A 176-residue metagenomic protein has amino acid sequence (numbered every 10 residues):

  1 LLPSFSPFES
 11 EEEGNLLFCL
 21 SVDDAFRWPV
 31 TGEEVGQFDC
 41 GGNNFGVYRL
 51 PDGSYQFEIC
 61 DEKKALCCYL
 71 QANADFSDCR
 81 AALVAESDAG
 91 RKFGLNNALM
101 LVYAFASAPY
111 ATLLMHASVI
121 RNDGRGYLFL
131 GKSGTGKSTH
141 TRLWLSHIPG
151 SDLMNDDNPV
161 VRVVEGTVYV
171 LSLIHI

Functional and structural regions predicted by a protein language model:
L1-S133, L143-D152, V160-I174: A noncatalytic interaction/capping subdomain that flanks phosphate/NTP-handling catalytic cores
G136: Conserved glycine(s) of the Walker
H140: Hydrophobic positions on the alpha1 helix immediately C-terminal to the Walker A/P-loop
